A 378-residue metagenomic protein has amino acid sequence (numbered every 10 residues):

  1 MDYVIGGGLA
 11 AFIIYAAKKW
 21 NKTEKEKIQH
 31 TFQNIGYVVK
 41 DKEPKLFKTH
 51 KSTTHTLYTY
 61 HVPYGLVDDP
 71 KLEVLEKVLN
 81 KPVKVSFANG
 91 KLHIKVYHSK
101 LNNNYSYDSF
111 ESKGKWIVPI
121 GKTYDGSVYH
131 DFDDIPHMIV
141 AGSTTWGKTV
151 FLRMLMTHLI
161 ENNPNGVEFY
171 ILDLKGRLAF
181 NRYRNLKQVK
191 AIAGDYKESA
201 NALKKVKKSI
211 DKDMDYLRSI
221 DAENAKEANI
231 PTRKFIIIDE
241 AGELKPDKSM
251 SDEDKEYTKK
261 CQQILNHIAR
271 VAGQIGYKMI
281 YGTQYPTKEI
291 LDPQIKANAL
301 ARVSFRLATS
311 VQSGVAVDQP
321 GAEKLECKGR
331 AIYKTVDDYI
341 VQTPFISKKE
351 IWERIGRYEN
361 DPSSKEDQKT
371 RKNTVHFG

Functional and structural regions predicted by a protein language model:
M1-T23, L57, N103, Y107-S219 (+6 more regions): P-loop NTPase catalytic phosphate-binding loop
I5-G6, A10, Y15-S112, W116-G121 (+2 more regions): N-terminal "pre-motor" subdomain/linker immediately upstream of P-loop NTPase catalytic cores
R218-E227: Short, glycine/acidic-rich hinge or "gate" loops at secondary-structure transitions that mediate conformational
K226-K234: Short basic/glycine-enriched coil/helix segment immediately N-terminal to the Walker B
Q312: Surface-exposed substrate-engagement region within the catalytic domains of secreted or surface-exposed extracellular
P320-V336: Conserved C-terminal "switch" segment of AAA+ ATPases
V341: Extracellular glycan-recognition surfaces and repeat-rich motifs
